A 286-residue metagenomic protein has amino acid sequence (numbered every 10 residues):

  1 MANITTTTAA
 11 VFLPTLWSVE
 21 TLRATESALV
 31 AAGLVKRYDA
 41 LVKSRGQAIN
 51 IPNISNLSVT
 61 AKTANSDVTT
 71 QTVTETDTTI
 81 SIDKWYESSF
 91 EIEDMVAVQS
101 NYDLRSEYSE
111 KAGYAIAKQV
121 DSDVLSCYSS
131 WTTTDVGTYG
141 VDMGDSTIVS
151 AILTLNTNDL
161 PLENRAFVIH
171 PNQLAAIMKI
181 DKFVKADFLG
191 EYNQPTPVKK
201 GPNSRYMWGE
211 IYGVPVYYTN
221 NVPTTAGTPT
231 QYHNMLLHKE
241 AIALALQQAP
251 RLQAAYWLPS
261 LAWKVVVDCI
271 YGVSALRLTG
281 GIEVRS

Functional and structural regions predicted by a protein language model:
M1-T78, T279-E283: N-terminal "assembly arms/tails" that initiate or stabilize quaternary assembly in self-assembling proteins
T6-F12, L16-R23, R105, H233-K239 (+1 more regions): Surface-exposed molecular-recognition determinants
A40, R45-N50, N56, T69 (+2 more regions): Structured, hydrophobic secondary-structure cores that serve as assembly/anchoring elements
R45, I49-N53, N156-L246: Extended oligomerization regions of viral-like shell subunits
M95-L162, Q173, E283-S286: Alpha-helical scaffold segments that mediate packing/assembly in large oligomeric complexes
Q99-E107, N203, Q253, W257: Short alpha-helix boundary/capping segments
R251-S286: Extended, compositionally biased alpha-helical segments that mediate assembly or anchoring
